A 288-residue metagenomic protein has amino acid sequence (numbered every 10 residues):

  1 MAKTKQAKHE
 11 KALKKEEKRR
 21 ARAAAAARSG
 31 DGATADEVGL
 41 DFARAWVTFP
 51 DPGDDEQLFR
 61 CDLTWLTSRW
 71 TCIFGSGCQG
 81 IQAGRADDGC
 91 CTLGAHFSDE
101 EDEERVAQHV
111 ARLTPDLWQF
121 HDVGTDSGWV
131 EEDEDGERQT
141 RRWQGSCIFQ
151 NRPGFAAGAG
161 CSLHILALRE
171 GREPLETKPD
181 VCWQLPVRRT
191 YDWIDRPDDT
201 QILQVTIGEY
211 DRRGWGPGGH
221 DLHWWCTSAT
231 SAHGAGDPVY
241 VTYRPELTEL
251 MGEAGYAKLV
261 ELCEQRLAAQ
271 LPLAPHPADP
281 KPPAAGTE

Functional and structural regions predicted by a protein language model:
A2-E288: Short loop/turn segments that flank or connect secondary-structure elements
